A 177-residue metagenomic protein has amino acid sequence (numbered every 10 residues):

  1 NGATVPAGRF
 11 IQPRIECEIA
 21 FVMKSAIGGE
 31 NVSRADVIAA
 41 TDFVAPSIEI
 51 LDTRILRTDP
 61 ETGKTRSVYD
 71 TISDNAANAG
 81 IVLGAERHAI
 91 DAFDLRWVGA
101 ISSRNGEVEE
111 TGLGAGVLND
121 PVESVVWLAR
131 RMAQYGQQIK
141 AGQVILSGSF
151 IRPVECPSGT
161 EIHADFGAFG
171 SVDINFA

Functional and structural regions predicted by a protein language model:
N1-N119, E161, S171-D173, A177: Catalytic-core "active-site belt" of small-molecule-metabolizing enzymes, emphasizing His/Asp/Glu-rich regions
I27, F150-V154, A168-S171: Short, charged beta-turn/beta-strand-edge "cap" motif at the junction between a beta-strand and an adjacent loop
R104-N105, S147, G167: Short strand-turn-strand beta-turns centered on an Asx-Gly dipeptide
E109, Y135, F166-G167: Hydrophobic/basic alpha-helical segments enriched in Actinobacteria
L113-R131: A short, flexible low-complexity segment enriched in Lys/Arg and Gly/Pro that occurs in N-terminal basic tails
V125-V154: A conserved acidic, glycine/proline-rich C-terminal tail/linker
P153-H163: Short glycine/threonine-rich loop-to-helix capping motif typified by GTGT followed within a few residues by an Asp-Pro
